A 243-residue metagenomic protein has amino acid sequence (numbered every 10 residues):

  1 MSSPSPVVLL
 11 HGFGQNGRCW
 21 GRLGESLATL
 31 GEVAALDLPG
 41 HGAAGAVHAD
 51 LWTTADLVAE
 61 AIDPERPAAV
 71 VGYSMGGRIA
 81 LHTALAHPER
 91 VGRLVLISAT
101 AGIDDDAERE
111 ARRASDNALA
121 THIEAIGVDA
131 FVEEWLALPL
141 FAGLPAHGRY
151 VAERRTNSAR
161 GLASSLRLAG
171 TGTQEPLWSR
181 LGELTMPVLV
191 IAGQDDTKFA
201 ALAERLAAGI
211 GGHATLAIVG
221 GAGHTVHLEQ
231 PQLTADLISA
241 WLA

Functional and structural regions predicted by a protein language model:
G12-Q15, S74: Active-site glycine-rich loops that stabilize anionic/oxyanionic intermediates across multiple enzyme folds
G14-R22: Serine-hydrolase catalytic-loop signature spanning alpha/beta hydrolases and amidase-signature enzymes
G21-A28, E32-V71, D236: Active-site loop/oxyanion-hole signature of alpha/beta-hydrolase fold enzymes
G72, G76, A80: Gly/Ala-rich beta-loop-alpha elbow adjacent to hydrolase catalytic centers
L85, G92-I123: Flexible "cap/lid" loop of the alpha/beta hydrolase fold
A107, H122-R180: Conserved alpha/beta-hydrolase catalytic His-Asp/Glu region
N157-A207, I218: Conserved serine/cysteine hydrolase catalytic core
A222-P231, A235: Catalytic histidine-centered segment of alpha/beta-hydrolase-like enzymes
